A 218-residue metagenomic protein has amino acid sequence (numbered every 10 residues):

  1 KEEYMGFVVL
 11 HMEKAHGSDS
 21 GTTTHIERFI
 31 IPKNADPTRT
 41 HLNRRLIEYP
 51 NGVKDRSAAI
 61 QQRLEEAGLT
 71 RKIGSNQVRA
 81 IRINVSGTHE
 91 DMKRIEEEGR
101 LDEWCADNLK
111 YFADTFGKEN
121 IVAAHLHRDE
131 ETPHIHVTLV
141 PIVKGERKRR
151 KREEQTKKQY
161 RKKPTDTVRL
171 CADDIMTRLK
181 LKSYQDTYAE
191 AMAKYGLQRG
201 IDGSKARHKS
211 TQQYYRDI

Functional and structural regions predicted by a protein language model:
K1-I218: N-terminal nicking endonuclease/strand-transfer module with a His-rich metal-binding environment and a catalytic Tyr
